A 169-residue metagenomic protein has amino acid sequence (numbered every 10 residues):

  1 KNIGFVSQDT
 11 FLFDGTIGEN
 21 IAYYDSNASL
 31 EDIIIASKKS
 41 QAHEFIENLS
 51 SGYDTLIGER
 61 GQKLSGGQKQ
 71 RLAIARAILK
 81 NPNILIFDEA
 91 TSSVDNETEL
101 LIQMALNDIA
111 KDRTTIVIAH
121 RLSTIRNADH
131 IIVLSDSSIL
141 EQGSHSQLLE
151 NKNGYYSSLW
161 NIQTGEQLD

Functional and structural regions predicted by a protein language model:
K1-D9, G15-A22, I35-A42, G52-N151: ABC-family ATPase nucleotide-binding domain "signature/switch" substructure
F13-D14, L30: DNA transaction DNA-binding modules
A22-L30: ABC-type ATPase nucleotide-binding domains, specifically the catalytic core motifs of the NBD
Y24, N48, L134, I162: Conserved residues at the C-terminal ends of beta-strands
D25-S26, A42, N153, T164: Activation segment of ePK-like protein kinases, specifically the conserved APE
N27, H43-S50: Conserved H-loop
I46, I57, Y156: Short clusters of hydrophobic/aromatic residues that line enzyme substrate/ligand-binding pockets
N151-D169: C-terminal boundary and immediately downstream tail of ABC-type ATPase nucleotide-binding domains
